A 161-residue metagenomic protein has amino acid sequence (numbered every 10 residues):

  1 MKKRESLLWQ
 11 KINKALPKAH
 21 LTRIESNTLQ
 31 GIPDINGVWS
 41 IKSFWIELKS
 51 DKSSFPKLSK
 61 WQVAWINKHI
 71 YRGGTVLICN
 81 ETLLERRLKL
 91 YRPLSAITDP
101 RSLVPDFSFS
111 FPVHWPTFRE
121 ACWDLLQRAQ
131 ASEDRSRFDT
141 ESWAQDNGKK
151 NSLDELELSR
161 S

Functional and structural regions predicted by a protein language model:
M1-S26, S132-R137, W143, S161: Acidic-basic catalytic patches of nuclease active cores, encompassing PD-(D/E)XK and other metal-cofactor nuclease
G31: Beta-rich catalytic cores
I35-G37, K42-K52: Conserved catalytic cores of phosphodiester-cleaving nucleases, focusing on short active-site segments
K52-V63: Active-site-adjacent loop/helix micro-motif of nuclease/hydrolase catalytic cores
P56, L94-D99: Sequence/structural signature of beta-propeller domains
I70-A96: Nucleic-acid nuclease catalytic cores
S108-S161: Charged phosphate-binding loop/patch that engages nucleotide di/tri-phosphates or the phosphate backbone of nucleic
